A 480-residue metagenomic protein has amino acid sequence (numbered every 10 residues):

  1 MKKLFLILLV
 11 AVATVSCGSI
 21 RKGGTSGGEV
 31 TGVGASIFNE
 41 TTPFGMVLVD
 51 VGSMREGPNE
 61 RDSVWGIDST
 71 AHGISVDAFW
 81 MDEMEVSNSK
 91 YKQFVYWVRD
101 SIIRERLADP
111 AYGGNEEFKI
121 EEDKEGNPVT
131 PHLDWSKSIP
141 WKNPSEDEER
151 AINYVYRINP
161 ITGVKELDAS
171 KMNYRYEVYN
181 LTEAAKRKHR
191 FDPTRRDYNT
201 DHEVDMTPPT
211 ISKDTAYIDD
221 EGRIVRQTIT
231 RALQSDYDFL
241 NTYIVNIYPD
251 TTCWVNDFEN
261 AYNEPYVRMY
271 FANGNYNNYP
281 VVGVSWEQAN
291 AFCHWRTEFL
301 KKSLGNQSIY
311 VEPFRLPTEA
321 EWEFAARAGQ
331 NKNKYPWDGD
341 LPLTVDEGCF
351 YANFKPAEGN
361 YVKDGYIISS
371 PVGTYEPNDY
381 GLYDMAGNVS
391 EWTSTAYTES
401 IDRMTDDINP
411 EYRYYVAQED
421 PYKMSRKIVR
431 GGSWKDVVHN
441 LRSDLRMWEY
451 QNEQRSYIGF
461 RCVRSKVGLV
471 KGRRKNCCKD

Functional and structural regions predicted by a protein language model:
L4-V12: Sec-dependent N-terminal signal peptides
V15-S16: C-terminal motif of bacterial Sec signal peptides marking the signal peptidase cleavage site
R21-G27, L48-V49, R55, E60 (+9 more regions): Functional-site microenvironments in short loops/helix caps that host divalent-cation chemistry
T25-V51: Post-signal peptide N-terminal segment of mature Sec-exported envelope proteins
F79, V86, V95-R106, V267 (+2 more regions): Short capping motifs at secondary-structure boundaries
Y96-F191, R195, E399-T405: Internal, charge-rich low-complexity segments
V416-D420, M447-Q454: Short proline/glycine-enriched turn/loop segments at secondary-structure junctions
S456-G472: Short, structured beta-strand segments at or near domain termini in extracellular proteins/domains
